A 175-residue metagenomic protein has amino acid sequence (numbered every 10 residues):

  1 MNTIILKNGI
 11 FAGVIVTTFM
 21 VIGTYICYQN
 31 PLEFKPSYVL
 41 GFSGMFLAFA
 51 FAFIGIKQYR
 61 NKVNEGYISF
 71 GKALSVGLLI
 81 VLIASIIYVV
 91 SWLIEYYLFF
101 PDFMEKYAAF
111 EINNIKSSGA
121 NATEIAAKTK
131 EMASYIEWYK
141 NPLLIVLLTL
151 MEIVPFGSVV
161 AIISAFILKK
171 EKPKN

Functional and structural regions predicted by a protein language model:
M1-I4, L168-N175: Short, charged juxtamembrane terminal tails flanking transmembrane helices
M1-Y59: Transmembrane alpha-helical insertion/packing segments
T3, K7, F11, I15 (+2 more regions): Alpha-helical transmembrane segments of multi-pass membrane proteins
I15-G23, L47-A52, A84-W92, F156 (+2 more regions): Alpha-helical transmembrane segments of multipass membrane proteins
I54-K72: Membrane-helix interface/capping segments
S91-G119: Functional transmembrane-helix hotspots
N114-K140: Short membrane-interface loop/juxtamembrane segments of multi-pass integral membrane proteins
M132-P155: Individual transmembrane alpha-helix segments
